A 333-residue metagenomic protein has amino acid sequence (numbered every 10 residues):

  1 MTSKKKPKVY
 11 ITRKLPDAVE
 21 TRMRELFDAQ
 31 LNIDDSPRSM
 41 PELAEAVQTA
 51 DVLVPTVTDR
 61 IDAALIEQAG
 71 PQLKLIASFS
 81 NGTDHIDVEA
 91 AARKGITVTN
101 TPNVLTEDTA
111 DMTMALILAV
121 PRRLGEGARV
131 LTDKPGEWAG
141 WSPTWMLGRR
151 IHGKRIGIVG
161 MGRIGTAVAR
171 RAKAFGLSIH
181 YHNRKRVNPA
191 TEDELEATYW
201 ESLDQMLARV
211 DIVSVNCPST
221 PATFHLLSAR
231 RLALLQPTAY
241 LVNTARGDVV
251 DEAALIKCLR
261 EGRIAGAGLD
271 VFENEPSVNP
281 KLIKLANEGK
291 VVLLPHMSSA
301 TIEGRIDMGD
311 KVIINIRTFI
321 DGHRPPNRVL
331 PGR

Functional and structural regions predicted by a protein language model:
M1-T99, A208, S228-R230, L234: An N-terminal-biased, well-structured beta-alpha scaffold segment characteristic of Rossmann-like dinucleotide-binding
T12, G157-V159: Conserved N-terminal Rossmann-fold NAD(P)-binding element of oxidoreductases
R13, Y181-K185: N-terminal Rossmann-fold cofactor-binding loop
F27, I96, A197-T198, K290-V292: Short, conserved active-site loop motifs that form the nucleotide-linked donor/cofactor pocket
I61-A64, K185-L282: Rossmann-like adenosine-cofactor binding region
V98-T99, A229, T238-R333: Rossmann-like dinucleotide-binding domain for NAD(H)/NADP(H)
P102-R155, A167-R170, Y181, P189: Phosphate-binding beta-alpha-beta segment of Rossmann-like dinucleotide-binding domains, i.e., the NAD(P)
I164: Hydrophobic/small residue at the entry helix of a nucleotide-binding pocket
